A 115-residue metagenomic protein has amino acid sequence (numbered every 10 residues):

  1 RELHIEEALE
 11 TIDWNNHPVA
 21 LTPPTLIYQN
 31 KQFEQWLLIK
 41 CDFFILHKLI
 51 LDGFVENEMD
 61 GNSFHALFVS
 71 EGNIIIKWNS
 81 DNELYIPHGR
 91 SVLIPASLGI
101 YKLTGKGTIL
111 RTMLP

Functional and structural regions predicted by a protein language model:
R1, K106-P115: A short hydrophobic beta-strand segment most commonly corresponding to one strand of the jelly-roll/cupin
R1-G61: C-terminal amphipathic alpha-helical segment
E34-Q35, L46, F64, N73 (+2 more regions): Short, acidic/polar N-cap/turn motifs at the starts of alpha helices
I45-K48, F68, L93, R111: Structured core elements
L51-S80, G89: Glycine- and acidic-residue-biased ligand/ion/polar-headgroup-sensing regions
W78-L98: Short acidic-glycine-tyrosine-enriched beta hairpin
